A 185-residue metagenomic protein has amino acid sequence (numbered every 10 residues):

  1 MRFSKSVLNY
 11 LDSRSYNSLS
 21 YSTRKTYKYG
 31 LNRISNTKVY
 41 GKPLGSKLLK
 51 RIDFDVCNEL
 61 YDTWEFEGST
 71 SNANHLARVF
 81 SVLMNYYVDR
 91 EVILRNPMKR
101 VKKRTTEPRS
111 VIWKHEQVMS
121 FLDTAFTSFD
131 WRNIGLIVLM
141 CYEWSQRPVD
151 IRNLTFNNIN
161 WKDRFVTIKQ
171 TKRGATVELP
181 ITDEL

Functional and structural regions predicted by a protein language model:
R2-S6, L48, T155: Short, structural beta-strand-to-alpha-helix junction motif
F3, T23, Y27, N72 (+5 more regions): Hydrophobic (often cysteine-bearing) scaffold residues that line and stabilize catalytic clefts of nucleotide/cofactor
S4, D55, E116-M119, V149 (+1 more regions): Residues in well-ordered alpha-helical elements
L8-S22, Y29-R109, D123-A125: N-terminal core-binding DNA-recognition domain of tyrosine recombinases/integrases
S22-T26, W144, T171: Ser/Thr-centric signal marking residues that sit in or immediately flank functional binding/regulatory motifs
N74, I93, K99-P148, R152 (+1 more regions): Basic, Lys/Arg- and aromatic-enriched nucleic-acid-binding interface segment
S81, R152-N153: Short, surface-exposed helix/turn micro-motifs that flank interaction/cofactor sites
P108, Q117, N153-L185: Conserved tyrosine-mediated DNA breakage-rejoining catalytic core shared by Y-recombinases
